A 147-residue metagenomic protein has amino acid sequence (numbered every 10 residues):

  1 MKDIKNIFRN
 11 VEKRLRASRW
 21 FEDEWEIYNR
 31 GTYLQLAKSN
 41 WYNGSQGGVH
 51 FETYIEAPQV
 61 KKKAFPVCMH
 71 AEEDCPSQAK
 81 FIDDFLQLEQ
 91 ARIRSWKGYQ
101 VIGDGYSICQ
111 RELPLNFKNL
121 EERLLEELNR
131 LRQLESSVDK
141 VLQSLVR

Functional and structural regions predicted by a protein language model:
M1-E112: Polyanion-binding interface signature
D83-R147: Charge-biased C-terminal accessory regions appended to nucleic-acid-, cytoskeletal NTPase
